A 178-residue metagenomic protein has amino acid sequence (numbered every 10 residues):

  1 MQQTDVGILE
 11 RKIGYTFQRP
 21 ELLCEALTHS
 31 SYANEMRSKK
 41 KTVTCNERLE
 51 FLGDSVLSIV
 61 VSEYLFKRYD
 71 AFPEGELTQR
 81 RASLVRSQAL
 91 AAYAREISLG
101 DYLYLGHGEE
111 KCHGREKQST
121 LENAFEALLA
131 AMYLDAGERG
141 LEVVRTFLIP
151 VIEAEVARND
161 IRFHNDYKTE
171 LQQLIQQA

Functional and structural regions predicted by a protein language model:
M1-A178: Double-stranded RNA-binding/processing signature
